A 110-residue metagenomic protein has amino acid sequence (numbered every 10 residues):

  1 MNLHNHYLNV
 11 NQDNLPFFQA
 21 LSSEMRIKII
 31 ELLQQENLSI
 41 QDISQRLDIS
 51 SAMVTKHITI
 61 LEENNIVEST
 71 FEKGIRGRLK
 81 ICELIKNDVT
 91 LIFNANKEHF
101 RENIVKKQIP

Functional and structural regions predicted by a protein language model:
N2-F18: Short, Lys/Arg-enriched N-terminal segment that forms or immediately precedes the first helix of a structured domain
F17, E24-I49, R78-L84: N-terminal helix-turn-helix DNA-binding core of bacterial DNA-binding proteins
Q45, E62-E63: Alpha-helical residues within the helix-turn-helix
A52: Key DNA-contact positions within bacterial/archaeal DNA-binding proteins
T55: Conserved catalytic core of two-component sensor histidine kinases
I58-T59: Short, hydrophobic-biased segments on the C-terminal half of alpha helices that form "recognition helices"
N64-R76: Beta-hairpin "wing" of winged helix-turn-helix
I75-P110: Conserved segment of winged-helix/HTH DNA-binding domains
